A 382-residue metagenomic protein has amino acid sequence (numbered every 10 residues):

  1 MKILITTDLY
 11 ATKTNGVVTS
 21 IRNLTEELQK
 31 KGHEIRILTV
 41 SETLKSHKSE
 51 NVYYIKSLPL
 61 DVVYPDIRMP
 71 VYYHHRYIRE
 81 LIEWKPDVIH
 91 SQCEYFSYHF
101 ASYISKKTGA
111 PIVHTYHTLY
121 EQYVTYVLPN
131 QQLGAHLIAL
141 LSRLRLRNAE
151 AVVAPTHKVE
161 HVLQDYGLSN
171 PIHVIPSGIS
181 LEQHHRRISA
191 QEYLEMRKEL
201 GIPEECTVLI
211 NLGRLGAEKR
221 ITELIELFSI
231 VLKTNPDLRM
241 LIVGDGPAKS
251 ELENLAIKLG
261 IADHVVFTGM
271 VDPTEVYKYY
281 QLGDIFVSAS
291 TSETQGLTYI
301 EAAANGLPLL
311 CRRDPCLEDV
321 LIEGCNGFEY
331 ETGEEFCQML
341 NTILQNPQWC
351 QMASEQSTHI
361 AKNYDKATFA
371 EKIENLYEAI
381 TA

Functional and structural regions predicted by a protein language model:
M1-K56, E374, E378: N-terminal subdomain of nucleotide-sugar transferases
T19, T207-I230, M240, P247-E253: A conserved mid-protein helix/loop that constitutes part of the nucleotide-sugar donor-binding site
T39, Y53-K56, A135, A139-Q191: Donor nucleotide-sugar binding/catalytic pocket of nucleotide-sugar-dependent glycosyltransferases
R145-L146, M270-V271, K278-G283: Short alpha-helical donor nucleotide-sugar binding micro-motif in glycosyltransferases
E251-V271: Nucleotide-activated donor-binding/catalytic signature segment of Leloir-type glycosyltransferases, i.e., the conserved
T291: Aromatic "clamp/platform" in nucleotide-sugar-dependent glycosyltransferases that forms part of the donor/acceptor
P308-C311: Short hydrophobic beta-strand element within catalytic cores of glycosyltransferases and related nucleotide-activated
E323-E334, T342-P347: Conserved acidic donor-binding segment of nucleotide-sugar-dependent glycosyltransferases
